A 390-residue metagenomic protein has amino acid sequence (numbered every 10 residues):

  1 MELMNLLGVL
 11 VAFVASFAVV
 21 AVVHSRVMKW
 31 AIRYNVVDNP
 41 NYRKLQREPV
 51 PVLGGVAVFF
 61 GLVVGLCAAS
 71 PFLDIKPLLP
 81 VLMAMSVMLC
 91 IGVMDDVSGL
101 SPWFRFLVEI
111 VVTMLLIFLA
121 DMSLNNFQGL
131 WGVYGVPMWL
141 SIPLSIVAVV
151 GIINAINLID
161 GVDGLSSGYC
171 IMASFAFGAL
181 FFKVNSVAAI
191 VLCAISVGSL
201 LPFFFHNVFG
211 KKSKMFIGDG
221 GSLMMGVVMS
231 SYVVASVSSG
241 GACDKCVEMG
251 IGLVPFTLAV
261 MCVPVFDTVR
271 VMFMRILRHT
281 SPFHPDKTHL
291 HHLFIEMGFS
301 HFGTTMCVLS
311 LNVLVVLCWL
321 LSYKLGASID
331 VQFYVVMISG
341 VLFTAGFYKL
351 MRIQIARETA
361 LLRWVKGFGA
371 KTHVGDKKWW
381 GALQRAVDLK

Functional and structural regions predicted by a protein language model:
E2-W30, N35, F59-V87, S166-M297 (+1 more regions): Alpha-helical transmembrane segments
N39-L53, K214: Juxtamembrane helix-capping/reentrant segments at transmembrane boundaries
L45-P51, W131-I142, G250-T257: Short aromatic-rich membrane-water interface segments that cap or initiate transmembrane helices in multi-pass membrane
P51-C67, M114-L119: A generic, lipid-embedded transmembrane alpha helix
V64-K76, M94-L100, I117-W131, V237-C243: Transmembrane alpha-helix boundary signature
S86-I91, V108-S123, L144-N154, C170-A176 (+1 more regions): Membrane-embedded alpha-helical core segments of multi-pass
S98-V108, L140: Membrane-interfacial loop-to-helix junctions in multi-pass inner-membrane proteins
